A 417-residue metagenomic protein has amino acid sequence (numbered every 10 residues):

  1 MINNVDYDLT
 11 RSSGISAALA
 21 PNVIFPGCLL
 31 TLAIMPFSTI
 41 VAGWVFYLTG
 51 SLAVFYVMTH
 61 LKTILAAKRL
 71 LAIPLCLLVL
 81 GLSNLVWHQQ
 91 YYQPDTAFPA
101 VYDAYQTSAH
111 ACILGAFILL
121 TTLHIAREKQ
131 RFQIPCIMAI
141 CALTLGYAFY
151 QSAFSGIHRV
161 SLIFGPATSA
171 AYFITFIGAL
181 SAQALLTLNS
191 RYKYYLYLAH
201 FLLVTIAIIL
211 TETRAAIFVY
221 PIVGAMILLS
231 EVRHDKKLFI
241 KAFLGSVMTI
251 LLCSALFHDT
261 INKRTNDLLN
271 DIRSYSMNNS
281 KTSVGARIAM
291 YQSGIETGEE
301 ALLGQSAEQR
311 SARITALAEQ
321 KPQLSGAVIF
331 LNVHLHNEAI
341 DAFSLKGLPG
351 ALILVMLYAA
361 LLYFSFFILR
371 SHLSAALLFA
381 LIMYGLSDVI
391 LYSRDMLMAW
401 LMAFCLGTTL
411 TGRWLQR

Functional and structural regions predicted by a protein language model:
M1-P94, T121-R131, A184-Y192, L410-R417: Transmembrane signal-anchor hairpin modules in multi-pass inner-membrane enzymes, especially those that act on
T31, L114-G156, A167-V232, L256: Alpha-helical transmembrane segments of multi-pass inner-membrane proteins
V54-L61, Y220-F243: Perimembrane helix-loop-helix junctions
R69-L80, F117-L120, P135-T144, H200-L203 (+1 more regions): Hydrophobic alpha-helical membrane-interfacial segments at the cytosolic entry of transmembrane helices
E231-M277, Q292-E299: A membrane-periplasm/extracellular boundary helix in multi-pass inner-membrane enzymes that assemble envelope glycans
K281-G285, A289, E299-K346: Long extracytoplasmic/lumenal interhelical loops at the membrane interface of multi-pass membrane proteins
L345-F379: Hydrophobic transmembrane alpha-helices and their immediate junctions
L377-Y384, L391-R417: Transmembrane alpha-helices of multi-pass inner-membrane enzymes
